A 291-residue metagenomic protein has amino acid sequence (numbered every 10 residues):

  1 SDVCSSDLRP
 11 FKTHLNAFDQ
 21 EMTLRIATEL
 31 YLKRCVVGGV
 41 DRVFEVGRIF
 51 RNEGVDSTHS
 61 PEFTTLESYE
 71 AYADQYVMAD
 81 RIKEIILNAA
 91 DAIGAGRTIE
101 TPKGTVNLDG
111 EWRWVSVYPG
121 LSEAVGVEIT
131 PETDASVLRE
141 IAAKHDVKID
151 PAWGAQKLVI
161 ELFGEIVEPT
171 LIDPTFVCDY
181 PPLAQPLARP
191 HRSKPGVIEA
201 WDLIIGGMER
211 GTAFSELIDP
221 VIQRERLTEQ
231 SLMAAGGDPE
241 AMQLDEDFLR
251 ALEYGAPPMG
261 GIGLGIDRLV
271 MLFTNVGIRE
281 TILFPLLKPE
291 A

Functional and structural regions predicted by a protein language model:
S1-V77, L87, I278: Class II aminoacyl-tRNA synthetase-like tRNA-binding/catalytic domains
D2, P10, N88-G207, E229-A256: Metal-assisted phosphate- and nucleotidyl-transfer catalytic regions
L24, T28, M78-I82, A155 (+5 more regions): Hydrophobic (often cysteine-bearing) scaffold residues that line and stabilize catalytic clefts of nucleotide/cofactor
E29-Y31, I49-R51, E70-A73, P181-A184 (+6 more regions): Short, glycine-/Ser/Thr-/acidic-enriched flexible segments
L32, I82, I86, L269-L272: Buried hydrophobic packing segments
F63-A71, E209, L249-G255: Glycine- and acidic
V177, A213, G265: Hydrophobic, well-ordered secondary-structure elements that form the walls of internal hydrophobic environments
P220-T274, R279-A291: Active-site pocket scaffolds in enzymes
